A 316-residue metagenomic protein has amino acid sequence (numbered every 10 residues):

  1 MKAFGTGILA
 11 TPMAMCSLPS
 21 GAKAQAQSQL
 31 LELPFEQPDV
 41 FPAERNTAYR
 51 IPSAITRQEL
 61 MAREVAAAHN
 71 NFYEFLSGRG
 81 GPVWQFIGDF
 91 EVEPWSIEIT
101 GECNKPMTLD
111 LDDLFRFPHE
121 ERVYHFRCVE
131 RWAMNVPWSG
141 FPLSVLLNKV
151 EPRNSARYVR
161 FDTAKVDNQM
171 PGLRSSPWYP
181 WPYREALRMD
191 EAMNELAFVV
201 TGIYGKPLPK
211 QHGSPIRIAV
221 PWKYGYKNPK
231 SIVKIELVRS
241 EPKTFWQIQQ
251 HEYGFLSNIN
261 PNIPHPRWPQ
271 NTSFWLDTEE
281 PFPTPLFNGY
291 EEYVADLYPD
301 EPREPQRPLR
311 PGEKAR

Functional and structural regions predicted by a protein language model:
M1-Q25, I218: N-terminal export signals
Q27-Q29: N-terminal export/targeting leaders of redox proteins
L31-R316: Structured, non-membrane catalytic/scaffold regions adjacent to prosthetic-group chemistry
